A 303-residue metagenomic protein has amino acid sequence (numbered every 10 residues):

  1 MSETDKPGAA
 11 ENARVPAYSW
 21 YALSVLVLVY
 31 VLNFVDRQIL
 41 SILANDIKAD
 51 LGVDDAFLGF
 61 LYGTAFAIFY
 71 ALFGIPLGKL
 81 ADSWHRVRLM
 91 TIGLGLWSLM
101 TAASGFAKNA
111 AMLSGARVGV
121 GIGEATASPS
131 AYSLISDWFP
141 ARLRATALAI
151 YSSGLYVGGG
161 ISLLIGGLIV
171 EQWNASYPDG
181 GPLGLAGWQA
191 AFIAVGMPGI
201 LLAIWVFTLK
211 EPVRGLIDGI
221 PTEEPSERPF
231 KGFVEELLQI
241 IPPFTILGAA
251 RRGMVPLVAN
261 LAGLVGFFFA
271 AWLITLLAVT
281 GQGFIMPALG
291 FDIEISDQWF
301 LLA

Functional and structural regions predicted by a protein language model:
M1-V35, A49: Cytosolic juxtamembrane N-terminal segment immediately preceding the first transmembrane helix of multi-pass
G52, H85, F106-M112, G123 (+1 more regions): Helix-breaking motifs and short loop linkers at transmembrane-helix boundaries and internal kinks in secondary membrane
L61-K79, Y132: Central cavity-lining transmembrane alpha-helices of secondary-active solute carriers, predominantly the Major
L72-A111: Conserved MFS/SLC helix-loop-helix module at the cytosolic interface between two early adjacent transmembrane helices
A116-G154: Cytoplasmic helix-loop-helix junction between adjacent transmembrane helices in 12-TM secondary transporters
A145-E171, G199: Glycine-rich segments within core transmembrane alpha-helices of 12-TM secondary carriers
A186-F207, D297-A303: Symmetry-related core transmembrane helices of the 12-TM Major Facilitator Superfamily/SLC fold
K210-L247: Flexible cytoplasmic inter-helical loops of multi-pass small-molecule transporters
